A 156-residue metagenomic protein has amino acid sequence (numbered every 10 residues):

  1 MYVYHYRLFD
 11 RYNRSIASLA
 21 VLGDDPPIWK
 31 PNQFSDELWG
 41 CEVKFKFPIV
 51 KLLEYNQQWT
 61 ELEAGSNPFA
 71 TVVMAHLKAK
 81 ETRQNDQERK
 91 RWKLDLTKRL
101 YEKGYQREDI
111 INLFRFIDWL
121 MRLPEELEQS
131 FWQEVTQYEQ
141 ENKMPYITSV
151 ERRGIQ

Functional and structural regions predicted by a protein language model:
M1-E128: Conserved single-residue anchors adjacent to enzymatic active/cofactor-binding motifs
L113-Q156: Long, amphipathic alpha-helical segments that form or neighbor coiled-coils/leucine zippers used for dimerization
